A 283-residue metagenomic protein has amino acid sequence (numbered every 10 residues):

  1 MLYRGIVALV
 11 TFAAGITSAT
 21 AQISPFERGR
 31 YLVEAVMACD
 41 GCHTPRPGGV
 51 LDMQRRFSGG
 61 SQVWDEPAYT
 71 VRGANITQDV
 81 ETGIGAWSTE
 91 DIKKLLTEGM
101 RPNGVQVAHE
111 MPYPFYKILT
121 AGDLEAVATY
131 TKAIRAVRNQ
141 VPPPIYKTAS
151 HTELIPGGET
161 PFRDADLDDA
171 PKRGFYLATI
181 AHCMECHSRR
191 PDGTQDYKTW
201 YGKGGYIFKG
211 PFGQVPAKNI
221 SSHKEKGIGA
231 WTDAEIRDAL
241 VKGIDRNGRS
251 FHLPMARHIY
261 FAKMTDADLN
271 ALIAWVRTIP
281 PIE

Functional and structural regions predicted by a protein language model:
R4-G15: Bacterial N-terminal signal peptides
S18-E34, G49, H151-T179, D192-G193 (+1 more regions): Electrostatic cytochrome c docking/interface patches
S24, T89, Q106, D123 (+7 more regions): Ligand-binding pocket scaffold of soluble enzyme catalytic domains
G29, V36-R46, V127, G174 (+4 more regions): The canonical Cys-X-X-Cys-His
M37, F57-D91, P114-L124, T199-A239 (+1 more regions): Electron-transfer interface patches adjacent to heme c in soluble/periplasmic c-type cytochromes and di-/multiheme
C42-G48, T97, K132-A133, C186-D192 (+2 more regions): Detector for the c-type heme attachment site
N103-L119, N247-M264: A cross-kingdom feature marking solvent-exposed beta-strand/loop segments within repeated, beta-rich binding/scaffold
N139-A149: Extended, well-folded interaction surfaces typified by the phenylalanyl-tRNA synthetase beta subunit core
